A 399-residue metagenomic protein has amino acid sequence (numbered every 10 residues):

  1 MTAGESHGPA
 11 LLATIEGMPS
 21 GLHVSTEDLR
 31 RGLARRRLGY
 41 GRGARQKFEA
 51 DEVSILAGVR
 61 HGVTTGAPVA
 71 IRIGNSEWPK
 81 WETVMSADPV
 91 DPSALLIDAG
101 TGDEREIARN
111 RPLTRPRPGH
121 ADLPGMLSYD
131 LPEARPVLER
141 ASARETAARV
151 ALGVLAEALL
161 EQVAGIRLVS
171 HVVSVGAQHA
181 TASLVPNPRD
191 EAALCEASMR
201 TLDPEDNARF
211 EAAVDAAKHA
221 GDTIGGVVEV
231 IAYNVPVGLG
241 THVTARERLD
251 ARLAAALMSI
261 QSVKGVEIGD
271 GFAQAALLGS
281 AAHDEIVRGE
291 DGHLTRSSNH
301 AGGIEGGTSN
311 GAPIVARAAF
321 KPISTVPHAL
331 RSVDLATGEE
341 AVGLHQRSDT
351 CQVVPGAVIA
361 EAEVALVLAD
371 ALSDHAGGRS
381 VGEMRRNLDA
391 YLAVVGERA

Functional and structural regions predicted by a protein language model:
M1-A399: Generic N-terminal targeting/processing segments that precede catalytic cores or assembly contacts
